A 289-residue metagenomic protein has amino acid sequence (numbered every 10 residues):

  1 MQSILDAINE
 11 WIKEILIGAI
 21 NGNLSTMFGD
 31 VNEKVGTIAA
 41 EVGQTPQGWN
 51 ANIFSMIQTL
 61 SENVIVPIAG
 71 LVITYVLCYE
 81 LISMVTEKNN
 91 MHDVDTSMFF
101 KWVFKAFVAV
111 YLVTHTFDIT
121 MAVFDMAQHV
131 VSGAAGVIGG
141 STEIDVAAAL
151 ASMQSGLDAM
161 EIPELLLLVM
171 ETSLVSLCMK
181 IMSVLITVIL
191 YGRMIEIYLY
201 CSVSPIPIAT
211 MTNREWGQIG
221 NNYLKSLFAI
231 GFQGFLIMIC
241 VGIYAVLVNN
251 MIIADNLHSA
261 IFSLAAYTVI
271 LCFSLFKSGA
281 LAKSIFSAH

Functional and structural regions predicted by a protein language model:
M1-V72, E87-S97, F107-C178, G217-N222 (+2 more regions): Gly/Ser-rich, low-complexity
I65, A69-Y79, V103-F107, Y111 (+8 more regions): Residue-level signal for the membrane-embedded core of alpha-helical transmembrane segments, especially mid-helix
Y75, T120-A127, L185-V188, G192 (+2 more regions): Membrane-embedded alpha-helices of multi-pass transport/permease systems
L81-K88, M211-W216: Structural signal for the C-terminal ends of transmembrane alpha-helices and the immediately following loop
V175, M179-M211, K225-L247: Alpha-helical transmembrane segments of helical membrane proteins, especially in multi-pass transport, channel
